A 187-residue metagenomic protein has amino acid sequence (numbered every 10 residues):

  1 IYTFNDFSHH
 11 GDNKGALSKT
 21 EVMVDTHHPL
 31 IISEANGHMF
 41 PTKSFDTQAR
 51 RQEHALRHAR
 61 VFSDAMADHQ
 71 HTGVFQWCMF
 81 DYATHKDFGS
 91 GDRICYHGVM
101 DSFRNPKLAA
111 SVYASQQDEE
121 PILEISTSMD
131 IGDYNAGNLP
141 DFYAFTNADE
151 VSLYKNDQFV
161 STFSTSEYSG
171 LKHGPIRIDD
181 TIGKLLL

Functional and structural regions predicted by a protein language model:
I1-N105, A109, Q116, E120-Y134 (+3 more regions): Substrate-binding/catalytic cleft of secreted carbohydrate-active enzymes, primarily glycoside hydrolases
T26-H27, N147-D149: Short glycine/proline-enriched coil/turn segments at helix->beta-strand junctions
L123, E150-L187: Long, low-complexity serine/threonine/glycine- and acidic-rich segments characteristic of extracellular
F142-T146: Aromatic-lined ligand-binding clefts that engage carbohydrates, nucleic acids, or primary amines
